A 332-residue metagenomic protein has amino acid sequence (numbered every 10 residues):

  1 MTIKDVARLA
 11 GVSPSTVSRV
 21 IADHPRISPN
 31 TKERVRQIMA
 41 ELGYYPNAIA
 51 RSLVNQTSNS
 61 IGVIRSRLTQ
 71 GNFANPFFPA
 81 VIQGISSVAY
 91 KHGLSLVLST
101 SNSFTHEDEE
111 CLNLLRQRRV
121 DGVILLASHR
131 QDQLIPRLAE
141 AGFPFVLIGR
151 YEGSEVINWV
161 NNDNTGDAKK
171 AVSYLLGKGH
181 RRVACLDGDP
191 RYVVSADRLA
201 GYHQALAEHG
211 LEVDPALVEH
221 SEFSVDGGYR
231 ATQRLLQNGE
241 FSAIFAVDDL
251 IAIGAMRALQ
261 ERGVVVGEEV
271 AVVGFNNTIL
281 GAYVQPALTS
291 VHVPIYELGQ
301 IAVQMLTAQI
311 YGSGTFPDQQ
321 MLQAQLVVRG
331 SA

Functional and structural regions predicted by a protein language model:
M1-N59, A332: N-terminal helix-turn-helix DNA-binding module of bacterial transcription factors
L9, E41, G84-H92, A139-L147 (+1 more regions): Bacterial carbohydrate/catabolite-sensing allosteric modules
R26, N30, A48, S52 (+14 more regions): Residues at secondary-structure transition points
E41-N47, F104-E107, S128, M256: Short gly/ser/thr-rich secondary-structure transition/capping motifs
S60-I64, L68-S173, G177, L235-L236: Alpha-helical recognition/docking segments in bacterial nutrient-uptake and carbohydrate-utilization systems
